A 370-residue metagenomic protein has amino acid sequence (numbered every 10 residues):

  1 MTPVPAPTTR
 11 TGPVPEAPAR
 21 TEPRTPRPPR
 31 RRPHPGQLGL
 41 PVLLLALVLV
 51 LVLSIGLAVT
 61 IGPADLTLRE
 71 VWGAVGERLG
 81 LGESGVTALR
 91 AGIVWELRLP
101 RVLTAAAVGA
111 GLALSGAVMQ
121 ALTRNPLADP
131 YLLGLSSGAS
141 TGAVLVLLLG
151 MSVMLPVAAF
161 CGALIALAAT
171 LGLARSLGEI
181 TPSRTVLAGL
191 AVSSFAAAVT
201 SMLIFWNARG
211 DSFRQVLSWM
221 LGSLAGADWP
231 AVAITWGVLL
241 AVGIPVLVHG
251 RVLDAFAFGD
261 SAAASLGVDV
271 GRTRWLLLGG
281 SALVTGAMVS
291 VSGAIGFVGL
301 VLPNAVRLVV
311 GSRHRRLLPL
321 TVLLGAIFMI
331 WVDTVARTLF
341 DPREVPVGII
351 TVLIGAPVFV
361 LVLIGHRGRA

Functional and structural regions predicted by a protein language model:
T2-A370: Alpha-helical transmembrane segments in inner-membrane proteins
